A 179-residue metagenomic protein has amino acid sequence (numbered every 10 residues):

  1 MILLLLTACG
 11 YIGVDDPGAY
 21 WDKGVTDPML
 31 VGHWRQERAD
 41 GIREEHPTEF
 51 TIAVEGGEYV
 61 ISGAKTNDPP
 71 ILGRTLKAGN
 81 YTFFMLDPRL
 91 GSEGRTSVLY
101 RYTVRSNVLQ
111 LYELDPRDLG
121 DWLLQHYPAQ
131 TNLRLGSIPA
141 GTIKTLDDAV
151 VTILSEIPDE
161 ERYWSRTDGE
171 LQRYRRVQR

Functional and structural regions predicted by a protein language model:
M1-L3: Sec-dependent signal peptide recognition, specifically the positively charged N-region followed immediately by
L5-A8: C-terminal motif of bacterial Sec signal peptides marking the signal peptidase cleavage site
G10-M29, E37-P47, A53-R179: Calycin-type beta-barrel ligand-binding domains and close structural analogs
